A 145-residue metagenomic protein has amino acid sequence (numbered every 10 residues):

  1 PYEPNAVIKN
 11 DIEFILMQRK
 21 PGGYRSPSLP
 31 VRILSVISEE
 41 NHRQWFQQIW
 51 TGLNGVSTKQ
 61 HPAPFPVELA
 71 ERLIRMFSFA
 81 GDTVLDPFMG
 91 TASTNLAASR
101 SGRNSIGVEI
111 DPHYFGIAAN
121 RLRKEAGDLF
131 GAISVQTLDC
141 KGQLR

Functional and structural regions predicted by a protein language model:
P1-I117: Core catalytic lobe of class I
A119-R145: S-adenosyl-L-methionine
